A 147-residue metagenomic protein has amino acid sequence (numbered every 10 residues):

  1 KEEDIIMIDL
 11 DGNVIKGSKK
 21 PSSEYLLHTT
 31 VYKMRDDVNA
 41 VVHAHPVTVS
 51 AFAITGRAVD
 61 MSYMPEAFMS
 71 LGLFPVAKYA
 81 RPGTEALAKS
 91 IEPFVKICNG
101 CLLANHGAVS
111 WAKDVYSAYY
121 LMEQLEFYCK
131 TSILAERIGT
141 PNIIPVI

Functional and structural regions predicted by a protein language model:
K1-I147: Glycine-rich flexible loops
